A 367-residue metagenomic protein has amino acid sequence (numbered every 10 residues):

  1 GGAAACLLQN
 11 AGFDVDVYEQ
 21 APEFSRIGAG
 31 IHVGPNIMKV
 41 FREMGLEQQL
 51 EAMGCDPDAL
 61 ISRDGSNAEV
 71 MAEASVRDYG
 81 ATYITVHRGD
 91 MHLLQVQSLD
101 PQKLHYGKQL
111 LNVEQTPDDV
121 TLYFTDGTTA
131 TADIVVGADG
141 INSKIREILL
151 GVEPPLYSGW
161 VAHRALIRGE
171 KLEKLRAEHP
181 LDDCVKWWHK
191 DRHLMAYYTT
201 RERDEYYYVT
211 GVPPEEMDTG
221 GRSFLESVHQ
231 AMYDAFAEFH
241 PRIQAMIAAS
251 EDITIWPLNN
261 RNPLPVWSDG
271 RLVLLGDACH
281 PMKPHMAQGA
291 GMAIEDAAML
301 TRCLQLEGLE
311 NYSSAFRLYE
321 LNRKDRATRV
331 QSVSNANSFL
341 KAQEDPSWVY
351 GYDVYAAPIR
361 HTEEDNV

Functional and structural regions predicted by a protein language model:
G1-P22, V136-G137, A196, Q230-M232 (+1 more regions): Conserved mid-domain beta->alpha element of the FAD-binding
Q9-A11, G34-E170, E215-Y233, D365-V367: Conserved N-terminal helical subregion
E19-P22, A72-Y79, P213-D218, S334 (+2 more regions): Short glycine/proline- and charge-enriched loop/turn segments that cap or connect secondary-structure elements
Q20, S25-N36: Accessory recognition modules or surfaces
S25-R26, I145-R146, M282-P284: Conserved protein kinase catalytic core
L50, A130-T131, L304-V367: Long, positively charged, glycine-interspersed low-complexity recognition regions
A165-Y198: Flavin-dependent oxidoreductases
E178, K190-R192, Y198-Y206, V212-M286: FAD/FMN-dependent oxidoreductases across multiple families
